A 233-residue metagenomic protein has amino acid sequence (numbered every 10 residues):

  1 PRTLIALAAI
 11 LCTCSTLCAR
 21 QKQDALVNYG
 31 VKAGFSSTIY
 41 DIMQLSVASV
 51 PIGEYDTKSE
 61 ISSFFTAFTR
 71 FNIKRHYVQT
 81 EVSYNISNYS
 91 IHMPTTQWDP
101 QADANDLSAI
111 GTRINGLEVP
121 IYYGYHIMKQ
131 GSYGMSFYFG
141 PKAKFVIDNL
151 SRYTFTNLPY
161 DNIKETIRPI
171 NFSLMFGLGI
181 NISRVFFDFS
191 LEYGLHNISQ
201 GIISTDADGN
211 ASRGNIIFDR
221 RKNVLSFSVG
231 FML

Functional and structural regions predicted by a protein language model:
P1-K32, L178, L225-L233: Bacterial Sec-dependent N-terminal signal peptides
A19-T66, M232: Short glycine/proline- and aromatic-enriched beta-strand/turn motifs that initiate or cap beta-hairpins
Q23-Y29, K74-V78, N115-L117, G131-F137 (+2 more regions): Outer-envelope beta-barrel architecture signal
V31-F35, S63-I73, V82-Y84, V119-Y125 (+4 more regions): Residues on the lipid-exposed face of transmembrane beta-strands in outer-membrane beta-barrel proteins
T38-E60, S87-G116, K144-M175, H196-S226: Extracellular/periplasm-exposed beta-strand and loop segments of Gram-negative cell-envelope proteins, dominated by
H126-Q130: Juxtamembrane helix-break-helix junctions at the cytosolic face of small multi-pass alpha-helical membrane proteins
